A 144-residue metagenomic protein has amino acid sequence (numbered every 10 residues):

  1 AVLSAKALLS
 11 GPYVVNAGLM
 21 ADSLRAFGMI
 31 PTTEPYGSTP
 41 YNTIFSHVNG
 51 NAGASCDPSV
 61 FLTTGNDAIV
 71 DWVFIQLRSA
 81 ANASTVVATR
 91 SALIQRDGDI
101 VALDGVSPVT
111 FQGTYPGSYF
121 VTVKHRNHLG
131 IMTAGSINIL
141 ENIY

Functional and structural regions predicted by a protein language model:
A1-G53: Boundary/junction segments of secreted and surface-exposed precursor proteins
S4-S10, G50, L62-T63, N138-Y144: Extracellular beta-sheet/turn segments enriched in Thr/Pro/Gly and aliphatic residues
D67, V101-S118, N127: Short Pro-Gly-centered beta-turn/loop motif in secreted/extracellular proteins
W72-R78, F120-T122: Beta-strand signatures of extracellular beta-sandwich domains
F74, S84-V86: Catalytic cores of nucleotide-enabled group-transfer and carboxylate-activating enzymes in metabolic and assembly-line
A81-A83, N127: Solvent-exposed strand-loop boundary residues in beta-sheet-rich modules
V87-D99: Solvent-exposed serine/threonine-rich low-complexity stretches and specific carbohydrate-binding patches
H125-A134: Short acidic/polar inter-strand loop motif in beta-rich domains
